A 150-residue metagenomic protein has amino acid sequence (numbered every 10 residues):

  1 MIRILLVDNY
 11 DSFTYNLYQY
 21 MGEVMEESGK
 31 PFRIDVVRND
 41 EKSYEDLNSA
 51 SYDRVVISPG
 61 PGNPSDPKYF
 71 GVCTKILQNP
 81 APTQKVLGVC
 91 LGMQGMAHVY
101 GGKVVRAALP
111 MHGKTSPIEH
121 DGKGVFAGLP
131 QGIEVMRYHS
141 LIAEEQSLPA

Functional and structural regions predicted by a protein language model:
M1-V7: Cys-based phosphatase fold recognition centered on the PTP superfamily
R3, S12-G88: Flexible gly/pro-rich beta->alpha loop and the following alpha-helix that scaffold active-site loops
D8, C90: Conserved G/P- and acidic residue-centered "switch" motifs that form tight phosphate/ATP-binding loops in soluble
G71-L87, Q94-A150: Pocket-forming structural segment of enzyme catalytic cores
